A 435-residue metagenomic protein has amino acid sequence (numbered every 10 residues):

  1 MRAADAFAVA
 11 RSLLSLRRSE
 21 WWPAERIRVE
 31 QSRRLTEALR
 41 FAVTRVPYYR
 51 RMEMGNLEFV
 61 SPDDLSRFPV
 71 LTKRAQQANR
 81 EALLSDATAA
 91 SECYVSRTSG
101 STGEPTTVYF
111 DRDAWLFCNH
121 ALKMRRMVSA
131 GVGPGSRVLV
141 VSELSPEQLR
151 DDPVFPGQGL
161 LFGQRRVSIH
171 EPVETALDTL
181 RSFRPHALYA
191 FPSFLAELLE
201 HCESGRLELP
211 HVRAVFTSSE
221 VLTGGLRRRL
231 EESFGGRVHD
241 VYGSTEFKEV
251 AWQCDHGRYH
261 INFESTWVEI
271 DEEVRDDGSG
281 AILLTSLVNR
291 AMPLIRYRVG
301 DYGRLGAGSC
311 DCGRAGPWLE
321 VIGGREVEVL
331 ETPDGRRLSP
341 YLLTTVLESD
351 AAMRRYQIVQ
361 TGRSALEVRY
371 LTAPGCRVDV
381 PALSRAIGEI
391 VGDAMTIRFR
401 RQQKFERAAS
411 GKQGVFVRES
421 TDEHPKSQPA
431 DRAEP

Functional and structural regions predicted by a protein language model:
M1-R97, G103-S136, L144, S182 (+5 more regions): Nucleotide 5′-phosphate-binding alpha/beta core
E37, L144-N262: Conserved adenylate-forming
A42, T98, V138, L188 (+6 more regions): Residue-level signal for inorganic ion chemistry
R137-V141, L283: Short, well-ordered beta-strand segments
Q164, V238, V268, Y356 (+1 more regions): Generic structural signal for residues in well-ordered beta-strands
L188, D276, R290-A291, I295-A394: AMP-binding/adenylate-forming catalytic core of the ANL superfamily
L222-S309, E326-E328: Conserved AMP-binding/adenylate-forming
